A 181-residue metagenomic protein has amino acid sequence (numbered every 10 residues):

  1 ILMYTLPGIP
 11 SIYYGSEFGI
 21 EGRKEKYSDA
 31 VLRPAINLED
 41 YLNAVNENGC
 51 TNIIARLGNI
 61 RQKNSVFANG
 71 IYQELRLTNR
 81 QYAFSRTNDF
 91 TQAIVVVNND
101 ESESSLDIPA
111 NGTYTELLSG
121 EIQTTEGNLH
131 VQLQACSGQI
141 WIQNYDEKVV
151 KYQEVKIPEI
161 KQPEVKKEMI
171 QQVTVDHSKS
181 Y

Functional and structural regions predicted by a protein language model:
I1-T5: Short, hydrophobic/aliphatic alpha-helical segments
P7, I12, S16-I170: Carbohydrate-interacting/catalytic domains
